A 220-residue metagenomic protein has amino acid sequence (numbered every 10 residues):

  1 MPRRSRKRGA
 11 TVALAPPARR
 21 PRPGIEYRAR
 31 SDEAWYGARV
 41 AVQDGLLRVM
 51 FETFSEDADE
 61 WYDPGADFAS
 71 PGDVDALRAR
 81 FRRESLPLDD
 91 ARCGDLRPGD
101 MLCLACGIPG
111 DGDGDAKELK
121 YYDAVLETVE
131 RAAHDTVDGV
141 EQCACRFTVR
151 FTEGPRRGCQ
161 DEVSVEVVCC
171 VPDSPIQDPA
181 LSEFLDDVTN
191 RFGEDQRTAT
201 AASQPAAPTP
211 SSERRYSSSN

Functional and structural regions predicted by a protein language model:
M1-N220: Eukaryotic chromatin- and chromosome-associated nuclear factors, especially histone mark writers/erasers/readers
